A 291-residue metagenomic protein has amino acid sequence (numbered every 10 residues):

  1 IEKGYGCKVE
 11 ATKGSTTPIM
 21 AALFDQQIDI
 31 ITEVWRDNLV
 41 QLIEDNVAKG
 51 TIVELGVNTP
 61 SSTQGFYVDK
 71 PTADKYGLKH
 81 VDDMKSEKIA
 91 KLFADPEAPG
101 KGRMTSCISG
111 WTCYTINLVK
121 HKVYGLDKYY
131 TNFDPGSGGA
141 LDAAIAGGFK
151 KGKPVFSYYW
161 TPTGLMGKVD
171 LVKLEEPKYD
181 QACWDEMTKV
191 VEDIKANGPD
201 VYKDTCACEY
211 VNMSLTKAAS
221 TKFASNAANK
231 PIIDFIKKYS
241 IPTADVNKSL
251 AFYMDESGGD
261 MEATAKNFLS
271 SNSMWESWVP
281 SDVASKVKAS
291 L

Functional and structural regions predicted by a protein language model:
I1-G6, V119-H121: Short, polar/charged alpha-helical segment
G6-A22, N132-A143: Short helix-initiation/N-cap motifs at beta->coil->alpha
G14-G50, A144-G148, G164-V169: Pocket-flanking alpha-helical
I28-T32, T105-K189: Ligand-binding pocket segment of bilobal, Venus flytrap-like solute-binding proteins
Q41-L55, G152, M166-D204: Ligand-binding "clamshell"
T51-S106: A conserved helix-loop-strand patch within extracytoplasmic ligand-binding domains of the periplasmic binding
Q64-D74, N212-A228, A251-F252: A bilobed periplasmic-binding-protein/Venus flytrap-type ligand-binding module shared by bacterial periplasmic
F223-A224, I233-L291: C-terminal functional modules
